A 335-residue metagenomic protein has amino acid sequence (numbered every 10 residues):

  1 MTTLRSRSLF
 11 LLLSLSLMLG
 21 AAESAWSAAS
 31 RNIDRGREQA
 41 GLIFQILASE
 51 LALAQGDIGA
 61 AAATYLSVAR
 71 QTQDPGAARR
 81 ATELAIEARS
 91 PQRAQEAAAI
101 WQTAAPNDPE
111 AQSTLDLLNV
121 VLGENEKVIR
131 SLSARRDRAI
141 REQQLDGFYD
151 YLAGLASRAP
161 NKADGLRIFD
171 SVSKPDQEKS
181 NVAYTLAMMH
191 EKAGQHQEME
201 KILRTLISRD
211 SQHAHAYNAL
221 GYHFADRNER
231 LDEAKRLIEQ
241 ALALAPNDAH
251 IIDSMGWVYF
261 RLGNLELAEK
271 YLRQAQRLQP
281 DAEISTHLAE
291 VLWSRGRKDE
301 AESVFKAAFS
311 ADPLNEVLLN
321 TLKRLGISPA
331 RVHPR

Functional and structural regions predicted by a protein language model:
T2-L11: Bacterial N-terminal signal peptides that target proteins for export
R5-S6, L19, S24-A25: Compositionally biased non-globular segments, especially hydrophobic aliphatic-rich helices of signal peptides
F10-G20: Bacterial N-terminal signal peptides
W26-R335: Alpha-solenoid helical repeat scaffolds
